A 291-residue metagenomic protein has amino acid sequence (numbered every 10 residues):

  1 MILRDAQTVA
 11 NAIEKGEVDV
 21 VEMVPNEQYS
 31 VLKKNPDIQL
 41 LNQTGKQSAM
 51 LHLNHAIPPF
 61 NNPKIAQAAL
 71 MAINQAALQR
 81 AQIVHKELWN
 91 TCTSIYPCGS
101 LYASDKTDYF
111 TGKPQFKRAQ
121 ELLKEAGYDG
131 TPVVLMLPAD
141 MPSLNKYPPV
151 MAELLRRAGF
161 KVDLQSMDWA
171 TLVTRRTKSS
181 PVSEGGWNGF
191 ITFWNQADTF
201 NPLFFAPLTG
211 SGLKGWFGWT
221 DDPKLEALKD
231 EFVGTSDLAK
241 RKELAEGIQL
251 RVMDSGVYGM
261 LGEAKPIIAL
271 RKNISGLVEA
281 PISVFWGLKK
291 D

Functional and structural regions predicted by a protein language model:
M1, D5, W89, Q120-Q196 (+2 more regions): Ligand/substrate-recognition segments at binding pockets and active sites
M1-V31, K161: Ligand-site clamp/hinge motif
V9-A10, V18, Q28-Y29, I65-A66 (+4 more regions): Short, hydrophobic alpha-helical packing/hinge segments within bilobed ligand-binding/sensory domains
K15, K46-T91, Q120, G130-L144 (+1 more regions): Alpha-helical secondary-structure segments
E22-Q28, Q75, I191-Q196: Beta->alpha turn/N-cap motifs
V31-Q43, H52-N62, P97-R118, T177-S183 (+2 more regions): Short, solvent-exposed loop/beta-turn-alpha elements that line the ligand-binding surface or hinge of extracytoplasmic
M71, E87-E125, M141-K146: Structural transition elements
